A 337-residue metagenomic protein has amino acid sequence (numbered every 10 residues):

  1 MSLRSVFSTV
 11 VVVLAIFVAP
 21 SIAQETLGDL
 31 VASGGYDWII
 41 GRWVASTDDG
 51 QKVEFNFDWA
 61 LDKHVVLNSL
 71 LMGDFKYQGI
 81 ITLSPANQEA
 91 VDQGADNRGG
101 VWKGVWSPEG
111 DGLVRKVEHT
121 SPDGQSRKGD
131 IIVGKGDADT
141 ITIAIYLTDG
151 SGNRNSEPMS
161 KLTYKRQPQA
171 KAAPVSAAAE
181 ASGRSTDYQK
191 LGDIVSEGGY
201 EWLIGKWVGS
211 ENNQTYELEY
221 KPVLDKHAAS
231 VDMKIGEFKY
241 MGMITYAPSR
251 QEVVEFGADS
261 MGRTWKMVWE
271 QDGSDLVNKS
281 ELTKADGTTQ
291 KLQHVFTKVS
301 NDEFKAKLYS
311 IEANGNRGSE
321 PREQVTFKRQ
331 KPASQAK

Functional and structural regions predicted by a protein language model:
M1-V10: Bacterial N-terminal signal peptides that target proteins for export
T9-V18: Bacterial N-terminal signal peptides
Q24-K337: Hydrophobic small-molecule pocket/channel-lining residues, especially in calycin-type beta-barrels
